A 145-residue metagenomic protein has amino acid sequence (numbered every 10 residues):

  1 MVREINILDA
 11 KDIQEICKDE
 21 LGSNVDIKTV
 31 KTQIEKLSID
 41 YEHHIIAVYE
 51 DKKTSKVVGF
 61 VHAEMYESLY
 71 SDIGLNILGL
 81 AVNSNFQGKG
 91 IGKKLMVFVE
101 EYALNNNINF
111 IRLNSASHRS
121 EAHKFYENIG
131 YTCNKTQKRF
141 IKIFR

Functional and structural regions predicted by a protein language model:
E4-D72, L78: Acetyl-CoA-dependent GNAT
I5, L80-V82, S115, Y131: Hydrophobic adenine-recognition pocket in adenosine-nucleotide-binding enzymes
H43-I46, K135-R139: Short hydrophobic/aromatic beta-strand or adjacent loop that forms the aromatic wall/cage of a ligand/substrate-binding
I73-S84, K138: Conserved acetyl-CoA binding element of GNAT-fold acetyltransferases
V82, G88-E101, N128: Conserved acetyl-CoA-binding loop-helix of GNAT-fold acetyltransferases
M96, A103-S115: Conserved GNAT acetyl-CoA-binding A-motif
L113-A122, I141-F144: Conserved beta-strand-loop-alpha-helix junction that forms the acyl-donor binding cleft
E127-T136: Conserved acetyl-CoA-binding loop of GNAT-fold acetyltransferases
